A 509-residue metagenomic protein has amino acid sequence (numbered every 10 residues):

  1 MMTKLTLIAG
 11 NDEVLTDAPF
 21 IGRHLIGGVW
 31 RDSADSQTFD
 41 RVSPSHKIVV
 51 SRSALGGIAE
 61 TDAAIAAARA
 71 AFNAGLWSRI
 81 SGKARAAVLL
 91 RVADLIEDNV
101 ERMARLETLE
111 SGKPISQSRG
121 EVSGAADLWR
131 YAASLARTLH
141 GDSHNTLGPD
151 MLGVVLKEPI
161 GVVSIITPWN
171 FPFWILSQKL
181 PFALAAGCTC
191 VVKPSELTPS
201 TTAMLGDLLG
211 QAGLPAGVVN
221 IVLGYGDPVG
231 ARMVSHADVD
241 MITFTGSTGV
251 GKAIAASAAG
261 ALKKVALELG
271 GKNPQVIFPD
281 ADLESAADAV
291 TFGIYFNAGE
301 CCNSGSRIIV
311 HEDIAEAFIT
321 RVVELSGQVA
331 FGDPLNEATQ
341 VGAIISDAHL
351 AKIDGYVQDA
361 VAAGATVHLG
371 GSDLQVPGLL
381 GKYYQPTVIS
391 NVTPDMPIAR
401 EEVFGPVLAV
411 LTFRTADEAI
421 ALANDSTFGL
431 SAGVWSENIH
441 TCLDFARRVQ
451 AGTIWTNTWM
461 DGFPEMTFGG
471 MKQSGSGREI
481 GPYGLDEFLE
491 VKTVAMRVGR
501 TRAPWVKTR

Functional and structural regions predicted by a protein language model:
M1-S53, A87, T138-I166, L269 (+4 more regions): Terminal low-complexity tails and localization/encapsulation signals of metabolic enzymes
G28, K47, R85, E107 (+10 more regions): Residue-level signal for inorganic ion chemistry
K47-L139: Glycine-rich loop-to-alpha-helix module at the N-terminal edge of alpha/beta enzyme cores
I48-V50, V239, V276, A330 (+3 more regions): Conserved C-terminal structural/oligomerization subdomain of aldehyde/semialdehyde dehydrogenase
V49-G56, N73-W77, I165, Q275-F278 (+5 more regions): Short, well-ordered beta-strand elements within core beta-sheets of diverse protein domains
F72, L76, A93-V100, A104 (+18 more regions): Structural signal for hydrophobic packing residues in well-ordered secondary-structure cores of soluble enzyme domains
G141-S285, F413: Rossmann-like NAD(P) dinucleotide-binding subdomain of oxidoreductase/dehydrogenase enzymes
M241, G249-T393, T456, A503-R509: ALDH superfamily catalytic-core signature
